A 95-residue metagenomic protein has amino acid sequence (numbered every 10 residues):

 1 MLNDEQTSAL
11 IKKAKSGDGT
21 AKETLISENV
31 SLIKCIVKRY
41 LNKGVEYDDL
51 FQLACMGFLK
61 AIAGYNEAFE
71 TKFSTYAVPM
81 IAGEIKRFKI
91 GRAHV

Functional and structural regions predicted by a protein language model:
M1-R92: Alpha-helical promoter-recognition and RNA polymerase-docking modules of transcription initiation factors, dominated by
